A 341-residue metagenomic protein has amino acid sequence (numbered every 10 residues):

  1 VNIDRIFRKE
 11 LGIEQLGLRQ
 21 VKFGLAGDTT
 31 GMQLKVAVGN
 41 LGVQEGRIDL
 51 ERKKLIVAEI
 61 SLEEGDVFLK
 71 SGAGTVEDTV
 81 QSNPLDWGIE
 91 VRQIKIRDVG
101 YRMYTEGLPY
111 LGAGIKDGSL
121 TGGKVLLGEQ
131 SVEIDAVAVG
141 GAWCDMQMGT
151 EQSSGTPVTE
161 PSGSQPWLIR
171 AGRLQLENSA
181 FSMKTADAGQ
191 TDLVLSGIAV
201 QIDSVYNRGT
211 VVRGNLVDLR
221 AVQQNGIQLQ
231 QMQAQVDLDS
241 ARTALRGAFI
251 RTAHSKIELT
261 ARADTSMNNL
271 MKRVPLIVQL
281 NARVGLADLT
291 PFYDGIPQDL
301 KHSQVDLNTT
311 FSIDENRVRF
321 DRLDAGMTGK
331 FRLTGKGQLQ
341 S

Functional and structural regions predicted by a protein language model:
V1-E10, F23-T29, V38-K54, S71 (+13 more regions): Extended lipid/amphipathic-ligand handling interfaces
L16, I60, I94-I96, V137 (+1 more regions): N-terminal secretion/transport leader regions
G17, G24, A37, G42 (+4 more regions): Outer-membrane beta-barrel translocator/pore domains, especially the C-terminal barrels of Gram-negative outer-membrane
D28, G72-T75, G149-E151, I227 (+1 more regions): Outer-membrane beta-barrel translocator domains and adjoining extracellular loop/strand segments of Gram-negative
S61, A138, N215, R246-F249 (+3 more regions): Transmembrane beta-strands of outer-membrane beta-barrel proteins
V76-D78, S153-T156: Acidic/polar low-complexity surface segments
